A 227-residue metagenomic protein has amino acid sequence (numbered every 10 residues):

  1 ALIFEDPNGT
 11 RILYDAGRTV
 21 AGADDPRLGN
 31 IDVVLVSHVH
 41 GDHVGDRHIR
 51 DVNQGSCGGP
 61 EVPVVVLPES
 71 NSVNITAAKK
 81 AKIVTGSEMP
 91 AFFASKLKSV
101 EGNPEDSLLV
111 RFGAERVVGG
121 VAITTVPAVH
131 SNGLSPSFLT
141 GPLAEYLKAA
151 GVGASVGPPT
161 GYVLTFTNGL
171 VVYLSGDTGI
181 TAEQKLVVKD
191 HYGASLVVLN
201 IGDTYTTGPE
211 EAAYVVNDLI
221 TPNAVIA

Functional and structural regions predicted by a protein language model:
A1-G29, L109-K189: Core dinuclear metal-dependent hydrolase active-site scaffold
G9, G17-T85, F92, S99-N103 (+1 more regions): Active-site metal-binding motif and surrounding structural segment of the metallo-beta-lactamase
D15, S175, N200-G202, A227: A cross-family glycoside hydrolase active-site/sugar-binding cleft signature
R47-I49, P136, P209-E210: Short, solvent-exposed loop/turn and secondary-structure capping segments
F93-G119: Extended active-site neighborhood of metal-dependent phosphoesterases/phosphodiesterases
G193-L199, A212-A227: Proline-aspartate-enriched helix->loop->beta-strand connector
D203-P209: Acidic-and-aromatic substrate-binding clefts and catalytic sites of carbohydrate-active enzymes
